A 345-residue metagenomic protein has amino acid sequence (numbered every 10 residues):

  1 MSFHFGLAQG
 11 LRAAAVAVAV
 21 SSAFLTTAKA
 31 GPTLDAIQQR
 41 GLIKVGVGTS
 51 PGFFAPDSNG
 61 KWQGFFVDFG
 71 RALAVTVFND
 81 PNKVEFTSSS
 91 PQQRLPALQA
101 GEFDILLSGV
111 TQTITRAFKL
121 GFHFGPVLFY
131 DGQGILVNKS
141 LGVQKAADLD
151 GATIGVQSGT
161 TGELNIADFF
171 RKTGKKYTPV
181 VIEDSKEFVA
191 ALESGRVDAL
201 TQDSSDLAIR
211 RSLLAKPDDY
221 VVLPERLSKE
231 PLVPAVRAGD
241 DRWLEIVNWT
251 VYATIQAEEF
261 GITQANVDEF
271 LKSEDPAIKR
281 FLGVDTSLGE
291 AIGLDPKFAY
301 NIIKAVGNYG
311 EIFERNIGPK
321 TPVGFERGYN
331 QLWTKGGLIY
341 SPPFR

Functional and structural regions predicted by a protein language model:
M1-A15: Bacterial N-terminal signal peptides that target proteins for export
R12, V16-F24: Hydrophobic helical h-region of N-terminal Sec-dependent signal peptides in bacterial secretory/periplasmic proteins
L25-A30: Sec/Tat signal peptide C-region and signal peptidase I cleavage site
T33-L107, Y309, L332, G336: Extracytoplasmic small-molecule ligand-binding "clamshell" domains of the periplasmic binding protein/Venus flytrap
K44-G52, G60-V77, T111, D131-E187: Bilobed "Venus flytrap"/periplasmic-binding protein-like clamshell domains and structurally analogous long
D68-V77, K139-V143, A147, A152-T153 (+4 more regions): Extended ligand-binding regions for polar small-molecule ligands
R71, V75, N79, K83-D148 (+2 more regions): Acidic, polar ligand-binding/catalytic clefts
V284-R345: C-terminal functional modules
